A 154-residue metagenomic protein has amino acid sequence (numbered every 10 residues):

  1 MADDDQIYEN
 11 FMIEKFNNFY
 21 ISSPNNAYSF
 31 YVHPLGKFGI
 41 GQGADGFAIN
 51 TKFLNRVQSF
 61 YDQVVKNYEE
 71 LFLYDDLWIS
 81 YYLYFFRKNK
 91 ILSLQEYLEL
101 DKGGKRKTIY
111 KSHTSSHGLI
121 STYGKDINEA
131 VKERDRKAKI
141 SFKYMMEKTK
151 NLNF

Functional and structural regions predicted by a protein language model:
M1, A27-F30, K90-Q95: A structural signal for short, well-ordered beta-strand segments and their strand-loop junctions that often border
M1-I7: Short beta-strand-to-loop acidic/aromatic patch adjacent to the donor-nucleotide binding site
Y8-P34: Conserved donor-nucleotide/metal-binding helix-loop-beta segment in metal-dependent transferases, i.e., the alpha-helix
E9-N10, G36-F38, L100-G104: Short catalytic/ligand-binding loop motif for oxyanion handling, primarily in non-cytosolic enzymes, centered on
H33-T51, V65-F72: A recurrent flexible, glycine/aromatic-enriched loop bordering the glycosyltransferase active site that acts as
K52-R56: Short, well-ordered alpha-helical scaffold segment located in the soluble/lumenal catalytic or ligand-binding core
Q63-F154: C-terminal catalytic/acceptor-binding lobe
